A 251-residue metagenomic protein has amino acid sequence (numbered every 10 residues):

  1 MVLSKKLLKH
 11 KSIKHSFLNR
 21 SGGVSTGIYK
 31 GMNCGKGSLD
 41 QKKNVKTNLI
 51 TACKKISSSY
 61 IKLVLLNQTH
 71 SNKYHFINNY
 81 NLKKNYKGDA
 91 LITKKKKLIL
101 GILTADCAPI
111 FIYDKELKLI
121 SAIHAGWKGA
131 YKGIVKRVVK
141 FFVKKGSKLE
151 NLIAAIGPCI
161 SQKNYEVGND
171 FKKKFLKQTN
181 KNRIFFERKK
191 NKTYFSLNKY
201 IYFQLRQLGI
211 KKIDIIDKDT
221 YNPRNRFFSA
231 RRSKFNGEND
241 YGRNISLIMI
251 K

Functional and structural regions predicted by a protein language model:
M1-K251: Active-site microenvironment for binding and transforming phosphate-containing groups
